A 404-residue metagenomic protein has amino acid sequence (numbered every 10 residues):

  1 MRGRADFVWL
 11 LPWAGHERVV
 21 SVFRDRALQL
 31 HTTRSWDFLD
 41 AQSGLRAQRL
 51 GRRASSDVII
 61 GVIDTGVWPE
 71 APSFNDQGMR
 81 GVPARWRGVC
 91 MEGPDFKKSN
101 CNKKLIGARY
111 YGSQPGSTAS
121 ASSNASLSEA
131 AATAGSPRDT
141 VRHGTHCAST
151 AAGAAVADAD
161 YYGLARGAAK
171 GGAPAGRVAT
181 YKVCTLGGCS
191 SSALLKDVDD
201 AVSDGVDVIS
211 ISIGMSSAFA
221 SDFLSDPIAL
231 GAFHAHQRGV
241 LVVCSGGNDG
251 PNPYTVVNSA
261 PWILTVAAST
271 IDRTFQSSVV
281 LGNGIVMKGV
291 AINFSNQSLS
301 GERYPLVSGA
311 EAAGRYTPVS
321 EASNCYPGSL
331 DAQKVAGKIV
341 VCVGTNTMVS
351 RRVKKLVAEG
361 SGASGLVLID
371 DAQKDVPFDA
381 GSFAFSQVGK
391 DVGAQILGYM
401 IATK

Functional and structural regions predicted by a protein language model:
M1-K404: Loop-rich non-cytosolic ectodomains and luminal regions
